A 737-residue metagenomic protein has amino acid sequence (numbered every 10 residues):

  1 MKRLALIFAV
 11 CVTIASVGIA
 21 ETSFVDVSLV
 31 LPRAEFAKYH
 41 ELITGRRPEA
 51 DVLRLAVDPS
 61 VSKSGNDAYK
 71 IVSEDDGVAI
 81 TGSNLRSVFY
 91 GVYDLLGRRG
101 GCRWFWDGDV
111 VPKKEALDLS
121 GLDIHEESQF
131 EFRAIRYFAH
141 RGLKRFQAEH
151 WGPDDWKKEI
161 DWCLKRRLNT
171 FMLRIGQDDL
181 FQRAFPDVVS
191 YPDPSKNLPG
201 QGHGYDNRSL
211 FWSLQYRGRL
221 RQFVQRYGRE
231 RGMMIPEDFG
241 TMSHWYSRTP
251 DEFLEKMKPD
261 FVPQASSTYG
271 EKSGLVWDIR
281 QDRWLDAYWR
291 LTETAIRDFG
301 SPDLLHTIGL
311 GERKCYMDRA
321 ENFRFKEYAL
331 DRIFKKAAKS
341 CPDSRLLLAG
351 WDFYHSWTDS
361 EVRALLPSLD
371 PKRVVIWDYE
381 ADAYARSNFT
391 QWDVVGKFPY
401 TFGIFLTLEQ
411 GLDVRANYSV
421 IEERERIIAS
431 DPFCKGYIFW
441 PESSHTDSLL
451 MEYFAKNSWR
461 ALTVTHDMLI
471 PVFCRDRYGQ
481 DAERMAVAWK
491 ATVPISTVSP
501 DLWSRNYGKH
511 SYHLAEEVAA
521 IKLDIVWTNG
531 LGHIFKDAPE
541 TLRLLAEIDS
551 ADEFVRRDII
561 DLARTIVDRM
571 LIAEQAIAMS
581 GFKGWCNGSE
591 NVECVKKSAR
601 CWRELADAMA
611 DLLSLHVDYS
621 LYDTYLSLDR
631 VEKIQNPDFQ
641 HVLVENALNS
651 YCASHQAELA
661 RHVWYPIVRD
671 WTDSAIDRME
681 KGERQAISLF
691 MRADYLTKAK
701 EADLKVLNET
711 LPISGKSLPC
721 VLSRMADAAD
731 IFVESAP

Functional and structural regions predicted by a protein language model:
A5-A15: Bacterial N-terminal signal peptides
E21-F130: Contiguous, structured surface segment used for ligand recognition
E41, P48-E49, A56-D58, C102-R103 (+13 more regions): Catalytic-core regions of glycoside hydrolase
D123-Q147, A265-S273: N-terminal small/glycine-rich loop or linker at the start of catalytic domains across soluble metabolic enzymes
S496, S504-S550: C-terminal functional modules
I548, G581-E590, M679, V706-E709: Secondary-structure edge/capping motif, primarily at the C-terminal ends of alpha-helices and the immediately following
W664-P737: Extended, compositionally biased alpha-helical segments that mediate assembly or anchoring
